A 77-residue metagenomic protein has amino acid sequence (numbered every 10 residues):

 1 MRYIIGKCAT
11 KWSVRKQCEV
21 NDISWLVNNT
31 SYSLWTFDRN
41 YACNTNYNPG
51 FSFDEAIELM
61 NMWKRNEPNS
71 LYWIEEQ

Functional and structural regions predicted by a protein language model:
M1-T45, I74: Short aromatic-glycine-(Arg/Gly/Cys) micro-motifs in beta-strand/loop hairpins
A9, A42-Q77: Short, mixed-charge low-complexity intrinsically disordered segments
